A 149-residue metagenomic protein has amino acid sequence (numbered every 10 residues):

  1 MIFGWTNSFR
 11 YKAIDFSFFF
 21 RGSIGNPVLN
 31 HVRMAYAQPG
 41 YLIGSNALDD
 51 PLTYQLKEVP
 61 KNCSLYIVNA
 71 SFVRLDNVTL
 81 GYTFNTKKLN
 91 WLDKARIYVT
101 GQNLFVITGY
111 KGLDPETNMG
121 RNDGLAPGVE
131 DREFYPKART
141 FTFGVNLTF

Functional and structural regions predicted by a protein language model:
M1-F3, S71-D76, K137-F141: Residues that define the transmembrane beta-barrel architecture of outer-membrane proteins
W5, Y11, F16-F18, A95-V99 (+1 more regions): Transmembrane beta-strands of outer-membrane beta-barrel proteins
Y11-A13, F20-N26, N77, F84 (+2 more regions): Transmembrane beta-strands of outer-membrane beta-barrel pores
D15-S71, V78, E116-G120: Surface-exposed, extracytoplasmic segments of Gram-negative outer-membrane nutrient-acquisition systems
E58-N62, T108-F149: C-terminal beta-signal and terminal closure region of outer-membrane beta-barrel proteins
L65-A70, K87, V129-E133: Outer-membrane beta-barrel proteins
T86-I97: Short loop/turn motifs that connect adjacent beta-strands in outer-membrane beta-barrel proteins
